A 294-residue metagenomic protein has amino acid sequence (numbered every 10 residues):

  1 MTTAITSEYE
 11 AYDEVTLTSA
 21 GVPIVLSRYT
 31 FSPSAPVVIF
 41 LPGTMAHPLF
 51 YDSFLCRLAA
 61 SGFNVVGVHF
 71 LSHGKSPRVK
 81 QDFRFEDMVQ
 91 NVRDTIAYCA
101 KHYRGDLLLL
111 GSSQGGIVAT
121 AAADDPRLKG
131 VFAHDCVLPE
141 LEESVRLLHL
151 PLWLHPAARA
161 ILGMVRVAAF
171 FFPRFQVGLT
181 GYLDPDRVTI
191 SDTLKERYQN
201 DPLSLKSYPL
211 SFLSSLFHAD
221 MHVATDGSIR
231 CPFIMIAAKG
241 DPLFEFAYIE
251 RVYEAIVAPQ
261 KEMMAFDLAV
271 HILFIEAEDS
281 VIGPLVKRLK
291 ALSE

Functional and structural regions predicted by a protein language model:
M1-F31: N-terminal cap/lid segment of alpha/beta-hydrolase-fold proteins
A35, G43-A46: Active-site glycine-rich loops that stabilize anionic/oxyanionic intermediates across multiple enzyme folds
M45-H47, G74-Y103: Catalytic nucleophile-loop/oxyanion-hole region of alpha/beta-hydrolase and closely related hydrolase-like folds
L55-V79: Conserved alpha/beta-hydrolase
I117-D201: Alpha/beta-hydrolase-fold enzymes
L205, G240-F244, I272: Acidic catalytic loop of the alpha/beta-hydrolase fold
I229, M235-A237, D241: Short beta-strand/loop motif that positions the catalytic acidic residue of the alpha/beta-hydrolase fold
A269-I282: Catalytic histidine-centered segment of alpha/beta-hydrolase-like enzymes
